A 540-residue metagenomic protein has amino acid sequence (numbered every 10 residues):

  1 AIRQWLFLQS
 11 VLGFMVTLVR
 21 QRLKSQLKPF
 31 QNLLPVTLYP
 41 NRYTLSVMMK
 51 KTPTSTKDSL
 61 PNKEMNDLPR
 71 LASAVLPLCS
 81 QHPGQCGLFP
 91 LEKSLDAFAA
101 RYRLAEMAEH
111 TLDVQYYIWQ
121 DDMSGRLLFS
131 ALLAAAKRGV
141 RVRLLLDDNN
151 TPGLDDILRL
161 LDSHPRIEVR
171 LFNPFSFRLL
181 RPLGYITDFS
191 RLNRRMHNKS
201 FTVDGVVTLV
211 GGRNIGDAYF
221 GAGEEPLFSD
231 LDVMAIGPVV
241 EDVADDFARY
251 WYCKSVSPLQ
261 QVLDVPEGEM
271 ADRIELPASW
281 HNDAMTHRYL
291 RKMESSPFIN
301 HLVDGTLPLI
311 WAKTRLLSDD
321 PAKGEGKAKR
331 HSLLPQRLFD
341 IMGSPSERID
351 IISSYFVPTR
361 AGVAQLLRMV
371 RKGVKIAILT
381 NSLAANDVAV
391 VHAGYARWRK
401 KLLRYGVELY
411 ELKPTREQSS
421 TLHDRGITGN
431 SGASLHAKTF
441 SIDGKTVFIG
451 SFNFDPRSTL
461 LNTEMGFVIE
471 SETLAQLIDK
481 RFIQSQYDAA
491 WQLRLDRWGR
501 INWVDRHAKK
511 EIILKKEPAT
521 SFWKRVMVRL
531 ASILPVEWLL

Functional and structural regions predicted by a protein language model:
A1, V11, V16-V19, V36 (+1 more regions): Acidic, Ala/Val/Gly-enriched low-complexity intrinsically disordered segments
L8, Q31-L33, P40: Short hydrophobic targeting helices and cationic amphipathic motifs that mediate membrane/organellar targeting
P40-H197, V203-L540: Charged, low-complexity intrinsically disordered terminal segments
